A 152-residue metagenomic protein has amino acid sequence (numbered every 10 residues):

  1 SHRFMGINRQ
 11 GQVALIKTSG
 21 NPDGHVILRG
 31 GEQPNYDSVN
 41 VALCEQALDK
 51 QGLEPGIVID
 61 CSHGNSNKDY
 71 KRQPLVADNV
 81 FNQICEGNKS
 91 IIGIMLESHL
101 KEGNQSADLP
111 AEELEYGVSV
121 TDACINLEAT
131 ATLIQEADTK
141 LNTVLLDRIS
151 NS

Functional and structural regions predicted by a protein language model:
S1-S152: Expand to "…catalyze enediolate/carbanion chemistry for C-C bond making/breaking, isomerization, decarboxylation
